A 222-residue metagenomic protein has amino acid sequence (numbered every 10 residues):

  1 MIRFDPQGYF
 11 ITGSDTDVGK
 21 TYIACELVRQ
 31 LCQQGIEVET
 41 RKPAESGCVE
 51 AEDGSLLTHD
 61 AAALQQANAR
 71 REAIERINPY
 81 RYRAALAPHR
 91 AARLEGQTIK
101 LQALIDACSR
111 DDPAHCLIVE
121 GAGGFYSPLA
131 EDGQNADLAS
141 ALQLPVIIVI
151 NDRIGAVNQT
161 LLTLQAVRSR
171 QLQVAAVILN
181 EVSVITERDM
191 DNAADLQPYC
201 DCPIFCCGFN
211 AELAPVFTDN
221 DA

Functional and structural regions predicted by a protein language model:
I2-F4, Y22-G96, A107: N-terminal phosphate/diphosphate-binding loop that engages ATP/GTP or pyrophosphate donors across diverse enzyme folds
P6, I36-E37, D112-H115: Short, high-confidence coil segments that cap the C-terminus of an alpha-helix and link into the following beta-strand
F10-A24: Glycine-rich phosphate-binding P-loop
T12, K42, E120, I178: Short beta-strand segments
A44, P79, I178-N180, C202-A211: Beta-strand->loop->alpha-helix junctions that form or flank phosphate-binding loops in nucleotide-handling enzymes
A85-L129, A136: Phosphate-binding/switch loop-helix module in NTP-utilizing enzymes
L86, Q197-V216: Beta-strand-loop-alpha "switch" segments that mediate conformational coupling across diverse proteins
G121-I204: Conserved catalytic-core segment of NTP-binding enzymes
